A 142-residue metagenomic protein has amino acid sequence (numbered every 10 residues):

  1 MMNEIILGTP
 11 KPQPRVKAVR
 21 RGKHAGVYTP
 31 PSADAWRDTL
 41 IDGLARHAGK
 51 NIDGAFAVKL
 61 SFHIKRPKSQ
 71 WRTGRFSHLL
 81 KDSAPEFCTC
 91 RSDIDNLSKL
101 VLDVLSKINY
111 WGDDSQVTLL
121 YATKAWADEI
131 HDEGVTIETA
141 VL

Functional and structural regions predicted by a protein language model:
M1-L142: Acidic, proline/glycine-enriched N-terminal capping motif
